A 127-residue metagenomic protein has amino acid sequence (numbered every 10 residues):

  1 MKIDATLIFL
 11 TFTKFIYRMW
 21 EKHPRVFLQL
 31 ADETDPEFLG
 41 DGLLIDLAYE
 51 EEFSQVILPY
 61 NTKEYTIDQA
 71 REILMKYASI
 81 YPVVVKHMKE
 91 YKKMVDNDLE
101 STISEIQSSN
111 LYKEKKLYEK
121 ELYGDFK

Functional and structural regions predicted by a protein language model:
K2-E52: N-terminal interaction modules that seed assembly of large macromolecular complexes
A5-M19, H23, I67-P82, H87-Y91 (+1 more regions): Short N-proximal segments of mature Sec-exported proteins
Y17, E21, D32-L39, L58-T62 (+6 more regions): Generic surface-pattern signal
L39-E72, E100-I106, E114-K115, E119-L122: Short, charged early-sequence alpha-helical segments and their helix-coil boundaries
A48, A78-K127: Amphipathic alpha-helical binding modules
